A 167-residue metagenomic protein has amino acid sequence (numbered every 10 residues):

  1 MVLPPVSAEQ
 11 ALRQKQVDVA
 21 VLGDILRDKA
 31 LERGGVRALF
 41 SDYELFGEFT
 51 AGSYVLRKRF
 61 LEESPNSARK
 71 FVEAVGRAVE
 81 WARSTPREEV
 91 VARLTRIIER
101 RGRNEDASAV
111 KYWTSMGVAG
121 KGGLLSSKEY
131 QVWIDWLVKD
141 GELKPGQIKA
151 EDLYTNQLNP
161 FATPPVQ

Functional and structural regions predicted by a protein language model:
M1-P4: Short beta-strand-to-loop elements that line the ligand-binding cleft of bilobed periplasmic-binding protein-like
V6-E99: Pocket-lining segment of extracytoplasmic ligand-binding domains
A30, G47-F49, Y112-W113, Y154-N156: Short secondary-structure boundary/hinge segments and terminal tails
A38, L56, I97-R101, G120-K121 (+2 more regions): Alpha-helix boundary/capping detector
F40-S41, E105, Q147-I148: Residue-level detector of family-conserved "landmark" positions at structurally sensitive sites
E62-L143: Secondary-structure end/capping motifs
W133-Q167: Conserved C-terminal helix/tail region of periplasmic/extracytoplasmic solute-binding proteins
